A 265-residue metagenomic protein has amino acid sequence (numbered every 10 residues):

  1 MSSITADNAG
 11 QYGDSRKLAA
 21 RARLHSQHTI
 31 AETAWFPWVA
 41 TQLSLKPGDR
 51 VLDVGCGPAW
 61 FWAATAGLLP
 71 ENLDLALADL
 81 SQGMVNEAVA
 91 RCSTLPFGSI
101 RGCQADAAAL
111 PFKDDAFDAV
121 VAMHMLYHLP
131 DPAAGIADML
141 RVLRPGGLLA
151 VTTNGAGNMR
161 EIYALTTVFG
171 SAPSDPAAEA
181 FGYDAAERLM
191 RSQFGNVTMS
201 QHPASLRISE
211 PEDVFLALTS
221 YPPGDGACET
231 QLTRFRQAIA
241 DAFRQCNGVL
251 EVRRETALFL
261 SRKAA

Functional and structural regions predicted by a protein language model:
M1-K46, W60-A64: Conserved class I S-adenosyl-L-methionine
S3, E32, P58-W60, D184-A265: Conserved Class I S-adenosyl-L-methionine
R50-A109: Class I SAM-dependent methyltransferase SAM/SAH-binding core
P70, L129-P130, L143-R144: Helix-to-beta-strand junctions that scaffold the AdoMet/dcAdoMet cofactor pocket in Class I SAM-dependent enzymes
A108-A119: A short acidic, Gly/Pro-enriched loop at the edge of an enzyme's catalytic core that lines a small-molecule cofactor
A119-D131: A short SAM/SAH-binding and catalytic strip from SAM-dependent methyltransferases
A133-P145: A short glycine-rich, Lys/Arg-flanked "PGG" loop and its adjoining helix->strand segment in the class I
L148-A172, A177: Conserved class I S-adenosyl-L-methionine
